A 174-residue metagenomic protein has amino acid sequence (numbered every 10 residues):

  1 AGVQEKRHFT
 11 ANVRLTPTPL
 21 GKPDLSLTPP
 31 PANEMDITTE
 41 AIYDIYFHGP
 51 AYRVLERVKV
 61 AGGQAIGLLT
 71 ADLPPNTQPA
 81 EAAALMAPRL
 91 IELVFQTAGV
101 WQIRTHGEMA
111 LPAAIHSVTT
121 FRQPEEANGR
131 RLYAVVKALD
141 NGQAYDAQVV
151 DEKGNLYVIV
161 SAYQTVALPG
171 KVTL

Functional and structural regions predicted by a protein language model:
A1-L174: Acyl-thioester-processing domains in fatty-acid/polyketide/NRPS systems
